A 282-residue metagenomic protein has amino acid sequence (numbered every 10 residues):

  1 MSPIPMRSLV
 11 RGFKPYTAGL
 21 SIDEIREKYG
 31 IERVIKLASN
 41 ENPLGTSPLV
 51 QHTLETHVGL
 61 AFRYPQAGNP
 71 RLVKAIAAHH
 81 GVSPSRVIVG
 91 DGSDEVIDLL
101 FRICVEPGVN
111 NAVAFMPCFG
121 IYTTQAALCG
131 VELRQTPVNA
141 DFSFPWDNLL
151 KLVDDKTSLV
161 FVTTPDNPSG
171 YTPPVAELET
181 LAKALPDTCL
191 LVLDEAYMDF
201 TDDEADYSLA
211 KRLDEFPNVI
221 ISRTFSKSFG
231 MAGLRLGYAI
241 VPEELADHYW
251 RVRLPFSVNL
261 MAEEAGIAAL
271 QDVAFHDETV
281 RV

Functional and structural regions predicted by a protein language model:
M1-R63: N-terminal "arm"/small-domain region of PLP-dependent enzymes with the aminotransferase-like
R33, S83-V87, G108-N111, K156 (+3 more regions): Short acidic capping loops at alpha-helix termini that bridge into adjacent secondary structure
N40-P43, S93-D94, F119, T164-P168 (+2 more regions): Short glycine-rich anion-binding loops that position phosphate/pyrophosphate groups of nucleotides and phosphorylated
F62-N111, C129: Phosphate-binding glycine-rich loop
G68, N218-V282: PLP-dependent aminotransferase class I/II
I103-V162: PLP-dependent aminotransferase-like
A127, F144-K156, P168-L191, E195-S228: Active-site pre-lysine segment of PLP-dependent enzymes
